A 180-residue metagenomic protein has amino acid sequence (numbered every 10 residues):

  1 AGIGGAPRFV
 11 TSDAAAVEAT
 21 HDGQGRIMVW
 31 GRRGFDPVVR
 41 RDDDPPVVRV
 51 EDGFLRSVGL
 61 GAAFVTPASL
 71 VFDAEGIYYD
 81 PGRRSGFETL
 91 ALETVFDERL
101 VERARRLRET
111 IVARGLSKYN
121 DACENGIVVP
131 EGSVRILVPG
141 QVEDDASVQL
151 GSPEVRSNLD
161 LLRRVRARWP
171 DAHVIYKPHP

Functional and structural regions predicted by a protein language model:
A1-P180: Catalytic-core helical/loop segments in enzymes performing group transfer/polymerization on anionic/lipid-linked
